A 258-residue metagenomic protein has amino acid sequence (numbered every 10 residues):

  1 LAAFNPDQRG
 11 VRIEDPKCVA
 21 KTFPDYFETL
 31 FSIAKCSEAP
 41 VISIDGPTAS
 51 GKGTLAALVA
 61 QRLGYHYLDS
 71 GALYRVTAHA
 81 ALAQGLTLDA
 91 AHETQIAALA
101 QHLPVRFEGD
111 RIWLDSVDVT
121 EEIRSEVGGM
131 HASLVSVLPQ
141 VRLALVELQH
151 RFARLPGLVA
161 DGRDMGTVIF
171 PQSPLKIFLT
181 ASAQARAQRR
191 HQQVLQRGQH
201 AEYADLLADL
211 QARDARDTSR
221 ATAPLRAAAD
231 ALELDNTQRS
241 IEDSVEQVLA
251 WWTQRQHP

Functional and structural regions predicted by a protein language model:
L1-E38: Short, structured segments at the rim of ligand-binding sites
I42-I44: Hydrophobic anchor at the beta1->P-loop junction of P-loop NTPases
P47: P-loop (Walker A) phosphate-binding loop of NTP-binding proteins
K52: Conserved lysine of the Walker
L55: Hydrophobic positions on the alpha1 helix immediately C-terminal to the Walker A/P-loop
Q61-S125: N-terminal phosphate/diphosphate-binding loop that engages ATP/GTP or pyrophosphate donors across diverse enzyme folds
L99, R106-G109, Q149-L155, R163-V168 (+2 more regions): Small-molecule kinase domains that catalyze NTP-dependent phosphoryl transfer to phosphate-bearing small molecules
T120-Q199: ATP-dependent NMP and nucleoside kinases share a basic, alpha-helical "lid"
